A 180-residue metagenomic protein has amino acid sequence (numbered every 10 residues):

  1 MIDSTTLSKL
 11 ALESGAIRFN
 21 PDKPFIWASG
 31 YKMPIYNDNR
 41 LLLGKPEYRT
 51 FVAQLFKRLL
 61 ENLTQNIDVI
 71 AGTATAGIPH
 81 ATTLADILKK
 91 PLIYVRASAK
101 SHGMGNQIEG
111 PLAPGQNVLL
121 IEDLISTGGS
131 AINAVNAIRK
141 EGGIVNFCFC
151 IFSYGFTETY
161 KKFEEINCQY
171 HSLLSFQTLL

Functional and structural regions predicted by a protein language model:
M1-L63: Active-site-facing substrate-recognition patch
I2-E13, N136-L180: PRPP-dependent phosphoribosyltransferase catalytic core
G30, I70, L92: Conserved hydrophobic/aromatic pocket- or pore-lining residues that grip, position, or stack substrates in active sites
F56-D68, V135-E141: Phosphate/pyrophosphate-binding loops at sites that engage ATP/ADP/AMP, CoA/4′-phosphopantetheine, polyphosphate
Q65-A74, F149-C150: Short glycine-rich phosphate-binding loop at a beta-alpha junction
D68, Q116, N146: Conserved acidic residues
A81-L119, T127-N133: Short, glycine/charge-rich flexible loops or terminal/linker lids adjacent to PRPP-binding catalytic cores
